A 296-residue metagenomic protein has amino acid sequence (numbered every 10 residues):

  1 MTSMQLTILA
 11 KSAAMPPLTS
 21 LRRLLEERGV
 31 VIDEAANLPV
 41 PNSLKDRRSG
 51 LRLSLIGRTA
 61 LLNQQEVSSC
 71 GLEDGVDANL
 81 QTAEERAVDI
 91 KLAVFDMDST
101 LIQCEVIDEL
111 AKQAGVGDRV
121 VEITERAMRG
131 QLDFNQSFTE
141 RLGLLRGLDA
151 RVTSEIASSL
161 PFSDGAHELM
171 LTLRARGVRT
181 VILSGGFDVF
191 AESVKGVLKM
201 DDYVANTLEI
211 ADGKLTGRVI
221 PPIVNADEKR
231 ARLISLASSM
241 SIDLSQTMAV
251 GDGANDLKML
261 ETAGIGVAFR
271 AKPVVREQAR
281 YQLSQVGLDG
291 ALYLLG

Functional and structural regions predicted by a protein language model:
M1-F95: Non-catalytic pre-domain segments flanking phosphatase-related domains
S20, E66, R119-E122, S137-E140 (+4 more regions): Exposed alpha-helical structural elements
G29, G75-D77, G115, K199 (+2 more regions): Glycine-centered secondary-structure boundary/capping sites
D33, V40-R52, E84-V88, D98-L208 (+2 more regions): Alpha-helical substrate-recognition element adjacent to the catalytic core
A60, Q64, S69, D74 (+5 more regions): Short, structured coil/loop segments at alpha-helix boundaries
K91-A93, E125, T247: Residue-level marker of motif borders
D96-T100, D252-G253: A short acidic Gly-Thr/Ser loop motif
G147, V152-G296: C-terminal cap/substrate-recognition subdomain and adjoining C-terminal extension of metal-dependent phosphatase-like
